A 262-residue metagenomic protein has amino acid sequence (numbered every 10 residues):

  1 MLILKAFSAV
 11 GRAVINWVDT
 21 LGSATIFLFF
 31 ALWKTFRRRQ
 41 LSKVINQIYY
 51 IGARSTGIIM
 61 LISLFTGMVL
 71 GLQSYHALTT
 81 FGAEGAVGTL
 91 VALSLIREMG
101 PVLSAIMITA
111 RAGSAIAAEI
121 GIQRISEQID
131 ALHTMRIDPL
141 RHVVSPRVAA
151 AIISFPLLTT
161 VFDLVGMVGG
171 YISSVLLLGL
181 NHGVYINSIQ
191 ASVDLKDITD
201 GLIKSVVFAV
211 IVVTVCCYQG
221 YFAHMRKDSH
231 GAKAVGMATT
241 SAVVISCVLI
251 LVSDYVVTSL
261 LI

Functional and structural regions predicted by a protein language model:
M1-V44, A223-S229: Short, membrane-interfacial amphipathic segments enriched in basic
Q47, I51-L103: Active-site cofactor/substrate anionic-group-binding motifs, chiefly glycine- and Lys/Arg-rich phosphate-binding loops
G52, T56, M60, M99 (+4 more regions): Selective transmembrane-helix segments that form parts of the transport pathway or gating/packing helices in multipass
I62-F65, A105, S145-S174, V215 (+2 more regions): Hydrophobic alpha-helical transmembrane segments that constitute the membrane-spanning cores of multi-pass membrane
Q73-I96, V165-V206, V210, T214-A234 (+2 more regions): Membrane-interfacial helix-loop-helix connectors in multipass membrane proteins
V87-D130: Hydrophobic alpha-helical transmembrane segments of multi-pass membrane transport proteins
I120-S145, G231-V235: Short cytoplasmic-facing helical segments at TM-TM junctions of multi-pass membrane proteins
V235, T240-V257: Final/C-terminal transmembrane alpha-helix of multipass membrane proteins
